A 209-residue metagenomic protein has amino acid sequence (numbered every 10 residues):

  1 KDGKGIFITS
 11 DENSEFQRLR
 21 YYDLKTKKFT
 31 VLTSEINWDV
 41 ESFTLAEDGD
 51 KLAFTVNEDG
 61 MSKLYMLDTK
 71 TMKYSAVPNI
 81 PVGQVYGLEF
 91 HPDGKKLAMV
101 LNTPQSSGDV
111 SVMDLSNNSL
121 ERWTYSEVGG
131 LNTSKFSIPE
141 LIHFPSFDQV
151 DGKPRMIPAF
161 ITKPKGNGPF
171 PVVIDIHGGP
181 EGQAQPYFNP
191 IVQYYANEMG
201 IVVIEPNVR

Functional and structural regions predicted by a protein language model:
K1, S10-S14, Y22-D48, N57 (+3 more regions): Multi-bladed beta-propeller domains
G3-F7, K51-A53, L97-A98: Hydrophobic beta-strand positions that form the internal "hydrophobic ladder" of WD40/Gbeta-like beta-propeller blades
G5, F16, M61, G94-K96: A generic structural signal for beta-strand entry/edge sites
T9, L32-T33, Q183, P206: Thr-Gly-centered strand-to-loop micro-motif
E12-E15, E58-M61, T103-S106: Short glycine/acidic-enriched loop and turn motifs that connect beta-strands
R18-R20, K63-Y65, D109-S111: A short loop-to-beta-strand structural motif that recurs across blades of beta-propeller domains
G87-R209: Serine-hydrolase catalytic core recognition
